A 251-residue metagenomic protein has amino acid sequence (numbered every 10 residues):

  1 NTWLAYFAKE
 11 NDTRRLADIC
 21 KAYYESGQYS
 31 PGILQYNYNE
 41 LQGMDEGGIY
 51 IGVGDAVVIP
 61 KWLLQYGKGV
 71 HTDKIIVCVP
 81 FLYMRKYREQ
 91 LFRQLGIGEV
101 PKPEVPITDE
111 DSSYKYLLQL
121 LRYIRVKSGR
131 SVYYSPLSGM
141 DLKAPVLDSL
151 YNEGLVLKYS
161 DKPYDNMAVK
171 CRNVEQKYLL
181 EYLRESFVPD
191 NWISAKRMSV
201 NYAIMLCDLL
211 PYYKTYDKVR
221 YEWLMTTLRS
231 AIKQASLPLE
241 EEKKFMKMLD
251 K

Functional and structural regions predicted by a protein language model:
N1-E46, L64-K251: ER/secretory pathway lumenal C-terminal domains and tails of membrane proteins involved in glycoprotein biogenesis
I51-D55, V79-P80: Short His-Asn-centered micro-motif
V58-W62: Short, well-ordered alpha-helical microsegments
